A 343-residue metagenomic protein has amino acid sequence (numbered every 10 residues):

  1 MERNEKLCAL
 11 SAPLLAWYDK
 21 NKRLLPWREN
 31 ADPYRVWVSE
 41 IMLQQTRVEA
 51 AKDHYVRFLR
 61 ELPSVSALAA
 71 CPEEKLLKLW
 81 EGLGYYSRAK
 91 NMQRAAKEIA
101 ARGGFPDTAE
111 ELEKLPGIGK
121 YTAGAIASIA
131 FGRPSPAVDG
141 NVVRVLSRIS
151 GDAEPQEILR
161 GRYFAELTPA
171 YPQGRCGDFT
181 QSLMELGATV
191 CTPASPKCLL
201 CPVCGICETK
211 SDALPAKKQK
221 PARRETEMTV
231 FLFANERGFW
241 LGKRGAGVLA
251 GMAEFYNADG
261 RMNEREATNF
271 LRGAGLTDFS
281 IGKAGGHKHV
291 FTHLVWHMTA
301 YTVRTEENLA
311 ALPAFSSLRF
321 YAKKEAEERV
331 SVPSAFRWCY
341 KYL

Functional and structural regions predicted by a protein language model:
M1-L24, E29, A188-L343: Intrinsically disordered, low-complexity, charged terminal extensions of DNA damage-control enzymes
R3-K6, P13, W17-L199, V203-I206 (+1 more regions): Catalytic cores of DNA base-excision repair glycosylases
